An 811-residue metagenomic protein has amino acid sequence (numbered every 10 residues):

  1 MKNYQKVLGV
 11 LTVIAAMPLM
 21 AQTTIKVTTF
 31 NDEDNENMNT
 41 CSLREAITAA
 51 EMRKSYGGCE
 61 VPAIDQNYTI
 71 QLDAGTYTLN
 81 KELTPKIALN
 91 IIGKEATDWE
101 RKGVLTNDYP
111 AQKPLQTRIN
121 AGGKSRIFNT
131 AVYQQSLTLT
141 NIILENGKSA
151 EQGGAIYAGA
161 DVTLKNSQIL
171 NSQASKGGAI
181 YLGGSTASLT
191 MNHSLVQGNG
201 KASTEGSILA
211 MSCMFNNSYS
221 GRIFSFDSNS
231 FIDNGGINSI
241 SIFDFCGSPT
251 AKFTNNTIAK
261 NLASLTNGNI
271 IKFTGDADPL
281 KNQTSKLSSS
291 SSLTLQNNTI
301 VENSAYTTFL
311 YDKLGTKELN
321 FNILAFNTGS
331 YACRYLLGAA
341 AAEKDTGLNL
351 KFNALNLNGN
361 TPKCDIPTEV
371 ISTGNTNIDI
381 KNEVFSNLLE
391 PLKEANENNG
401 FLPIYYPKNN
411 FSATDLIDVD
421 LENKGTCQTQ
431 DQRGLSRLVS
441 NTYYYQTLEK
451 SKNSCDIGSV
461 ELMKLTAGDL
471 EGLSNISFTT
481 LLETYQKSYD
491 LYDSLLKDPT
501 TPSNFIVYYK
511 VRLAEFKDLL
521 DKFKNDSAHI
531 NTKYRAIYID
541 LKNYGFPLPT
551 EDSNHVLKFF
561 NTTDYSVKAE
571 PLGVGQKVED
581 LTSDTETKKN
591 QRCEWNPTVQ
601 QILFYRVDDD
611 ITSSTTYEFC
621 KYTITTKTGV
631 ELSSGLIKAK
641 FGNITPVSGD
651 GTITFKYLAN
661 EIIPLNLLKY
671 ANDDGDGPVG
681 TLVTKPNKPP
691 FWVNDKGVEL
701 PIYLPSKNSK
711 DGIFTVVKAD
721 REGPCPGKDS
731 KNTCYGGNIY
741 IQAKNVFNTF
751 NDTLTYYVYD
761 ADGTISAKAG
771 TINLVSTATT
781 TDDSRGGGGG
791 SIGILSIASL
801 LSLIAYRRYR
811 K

Functional and structural regions predicted by a protein language model:
T29-T69: Acidic Gly/Asp/Thr-rich repetitive segments characteristic of extracellular carbohydrate-active and adhesion proteins
N39-L43, G374-I457: C-terminal accessory segments
C59-N90, K94-D98: N-terminal extracellular ligand-recognition/capping segment immediately after the signal peptide
L89-S149: Right-handed parallel beta-helix/beta-spiral solenoid domain characteristic of secreted/periplasmic
A158, T163, T190-L195, I208-C213 (+1 more regions): Predominantly extracellular beta-rich ligand-binding scaffolds that present long acidic/polar faces for carbohydrate
L462-K558, T623-K688, W692-N694, D762-G787: Extracellular interdomain linkers/hinges and stalk-like, low-complexity segments in secreted or single-pass
I539-Q601, K669-G737: Surface-exposed or secretory-pathway low-complexity segments enriched in glycine-proline and Ser/Thr/acidic residues
G793-R810: A cross-kingdom C-terminal cell-surface attachment/processing module
